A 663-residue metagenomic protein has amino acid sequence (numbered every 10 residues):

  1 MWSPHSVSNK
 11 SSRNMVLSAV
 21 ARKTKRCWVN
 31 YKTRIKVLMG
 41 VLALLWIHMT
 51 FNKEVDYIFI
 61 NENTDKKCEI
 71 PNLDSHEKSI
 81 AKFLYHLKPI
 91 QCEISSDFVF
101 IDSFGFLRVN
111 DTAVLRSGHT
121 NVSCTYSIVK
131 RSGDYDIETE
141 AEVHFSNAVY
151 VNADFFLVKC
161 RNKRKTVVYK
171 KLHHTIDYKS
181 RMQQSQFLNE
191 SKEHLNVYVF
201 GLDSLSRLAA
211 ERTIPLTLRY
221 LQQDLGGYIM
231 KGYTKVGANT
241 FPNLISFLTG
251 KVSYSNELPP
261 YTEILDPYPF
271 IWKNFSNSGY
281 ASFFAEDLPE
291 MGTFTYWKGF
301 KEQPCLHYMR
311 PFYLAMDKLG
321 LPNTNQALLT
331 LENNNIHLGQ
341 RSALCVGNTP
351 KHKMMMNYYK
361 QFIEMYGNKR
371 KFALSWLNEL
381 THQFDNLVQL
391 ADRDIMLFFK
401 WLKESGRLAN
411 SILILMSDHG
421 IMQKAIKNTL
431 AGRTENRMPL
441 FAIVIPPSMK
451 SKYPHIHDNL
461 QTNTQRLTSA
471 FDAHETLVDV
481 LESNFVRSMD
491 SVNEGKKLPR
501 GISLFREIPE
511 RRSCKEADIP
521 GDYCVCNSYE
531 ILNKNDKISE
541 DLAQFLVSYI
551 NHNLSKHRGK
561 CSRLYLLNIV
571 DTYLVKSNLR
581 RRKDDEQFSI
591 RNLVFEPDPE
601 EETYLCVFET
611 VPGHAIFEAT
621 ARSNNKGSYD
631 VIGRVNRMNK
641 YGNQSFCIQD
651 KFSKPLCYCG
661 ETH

Functional and structural regions predicted by a protein language model:
W2-D56: N-terminal signal-anchor transmembrane helix specifying type II single-pass membrane topology of secretory-pathway
K53-L188: Beta-strand-enriched, solvent-exposed domains that form extended recognition/catalytic surfaces
A153, S180-F372, W376-N386, D479: Active-site-proximal alpha/beta segments of enzymes that process anionic O-linked groups
G237-V252, N378, T429-N484: Substrate-binding rim/cap in mid-to-C-terminal beta-strand-loop elements of soluble/periplasmic
N256-E263, S342-N348, E379-V388, F399-K403 (+5 more regions): Active-site rim elements
W272-K273, N277-E290, T295-W297, T462-A517: Catalytic core and acceptor-binding pocket of nucleotide-sugar-dependent glycosyltransferases
K298-P304, E404-L460, V486-A517: Histidine-centered active-site microenvironments of extracellular/periplasmic hydrolases and transferases
L344, F485-H663: Phosphate/adenylate-binding glycine loop and adjacent helical scaffold
